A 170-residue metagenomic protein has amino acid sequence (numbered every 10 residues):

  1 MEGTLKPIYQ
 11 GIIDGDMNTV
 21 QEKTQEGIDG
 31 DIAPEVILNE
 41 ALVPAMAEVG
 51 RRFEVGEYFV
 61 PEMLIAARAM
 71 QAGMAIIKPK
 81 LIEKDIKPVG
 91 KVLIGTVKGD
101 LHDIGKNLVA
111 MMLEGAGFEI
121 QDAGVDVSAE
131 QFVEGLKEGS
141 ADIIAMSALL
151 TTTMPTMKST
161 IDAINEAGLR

Functional and structural regions predicted by a protein language model:
M1-K84: Long amphipathic alpha-helical segments
E35-V36, K91-V92, F118, D142-I143: Structural motif
L81-K98: Glycine/charge-rich, flexible interdomain linkers and switch-proximal surface loops that mediate coupling
K87, G105-N107, E114: Cytosolic, long alpha-helical scaffolding segments
V109-A116, Q121-R170: Cofactor-cradling patches in redox/metallo enzymes
